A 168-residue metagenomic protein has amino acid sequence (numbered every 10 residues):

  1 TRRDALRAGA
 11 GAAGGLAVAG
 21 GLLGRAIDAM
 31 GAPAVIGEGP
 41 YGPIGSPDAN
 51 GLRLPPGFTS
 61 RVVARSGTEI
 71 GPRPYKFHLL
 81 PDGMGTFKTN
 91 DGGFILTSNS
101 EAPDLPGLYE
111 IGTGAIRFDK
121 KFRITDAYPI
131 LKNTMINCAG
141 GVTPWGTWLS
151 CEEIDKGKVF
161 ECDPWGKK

Functional and structural regions predicted by a protein language model:
T1-A13: N-terminal secretory signal peptides and thylakoid transit peptides that target proteins across membranes
G20-P56, S60-V62: C-terminal segment of N-terminal export signals and the immediately downstream linker at the start of the mature
G51-L79, F87-I124: Beta-propeller domains
Y75, P129-N133: Surface loop/turn motifs at the tips and blade-to-blade linkers of beta-strand repeat domains
D82-N90, C138-P144: Structural signature of eukaryotic scaffold interfaces centered on beta-propeller domains
F94, W145-G146: Short coil/turn segments that connect the beta-strands within blades of beta-propeller domains
G114, K158-F160: A short loop-to-beta-strand structural motif that recurs across blades of beta-propeller domains
D119-K121, D163-G166: Short loop/turn segments that connect beta-strands within beta-propeller blades
